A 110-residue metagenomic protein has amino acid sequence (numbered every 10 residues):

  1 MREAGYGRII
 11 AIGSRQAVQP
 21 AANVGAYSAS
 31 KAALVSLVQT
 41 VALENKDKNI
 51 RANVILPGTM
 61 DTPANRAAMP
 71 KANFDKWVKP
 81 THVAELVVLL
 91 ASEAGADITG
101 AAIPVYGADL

Functional and structural regions predicted by a protein language model:
M1, Q19, T40-I50: Active-site-adjacent segment of SDR/Rossmann-fold oxidoreductases
M1-R8: A short helix-coil junction within the Rossmann-fold of NAD(P)-dependent oxidoreductases
S14: Residue(s) in the substrate-gating loop at a strand-loop-helix junction that position the organic substrate next
V18, L56-A67: Short, flexible catalytic-loop segment of classical short-chain dehydrogenase/reductase
Q19-G25, D47, K76: Active-site loop immediately N-terminal to the catalytic Tyr-X3-Lys motif of short-chain dehydrogenase/reductase
Y27, V35: Catalytic tyrosine of NAD(P)H-dependent dehydrogenase/reductases that use a Tyr as the general acid/base
S30: Active-site helix of classical SDR
D47, V54, T62, A72-L110: C-terminal helical subdomain
